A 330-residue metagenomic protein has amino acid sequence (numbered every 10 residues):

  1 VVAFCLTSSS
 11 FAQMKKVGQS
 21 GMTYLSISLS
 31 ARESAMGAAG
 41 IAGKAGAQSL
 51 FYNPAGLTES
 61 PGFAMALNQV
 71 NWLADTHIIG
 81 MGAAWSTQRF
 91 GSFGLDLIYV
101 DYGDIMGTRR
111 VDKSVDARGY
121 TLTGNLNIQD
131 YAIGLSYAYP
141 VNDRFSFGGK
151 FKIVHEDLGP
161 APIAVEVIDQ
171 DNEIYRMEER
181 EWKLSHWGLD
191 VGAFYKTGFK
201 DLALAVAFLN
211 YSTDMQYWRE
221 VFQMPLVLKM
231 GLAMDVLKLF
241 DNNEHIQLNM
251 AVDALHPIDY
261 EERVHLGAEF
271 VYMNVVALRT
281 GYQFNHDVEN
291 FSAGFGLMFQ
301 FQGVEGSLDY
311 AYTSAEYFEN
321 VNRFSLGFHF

Functional and structural regions predicted by a protein language model:
V1-T7: Bacterial N-terminal signal peptides
S8-A12: Sec/Tat signal peptide C-region and signal peptidase I cleavage site
Q13-F330: Subset of outer-membrane beta-barrel
